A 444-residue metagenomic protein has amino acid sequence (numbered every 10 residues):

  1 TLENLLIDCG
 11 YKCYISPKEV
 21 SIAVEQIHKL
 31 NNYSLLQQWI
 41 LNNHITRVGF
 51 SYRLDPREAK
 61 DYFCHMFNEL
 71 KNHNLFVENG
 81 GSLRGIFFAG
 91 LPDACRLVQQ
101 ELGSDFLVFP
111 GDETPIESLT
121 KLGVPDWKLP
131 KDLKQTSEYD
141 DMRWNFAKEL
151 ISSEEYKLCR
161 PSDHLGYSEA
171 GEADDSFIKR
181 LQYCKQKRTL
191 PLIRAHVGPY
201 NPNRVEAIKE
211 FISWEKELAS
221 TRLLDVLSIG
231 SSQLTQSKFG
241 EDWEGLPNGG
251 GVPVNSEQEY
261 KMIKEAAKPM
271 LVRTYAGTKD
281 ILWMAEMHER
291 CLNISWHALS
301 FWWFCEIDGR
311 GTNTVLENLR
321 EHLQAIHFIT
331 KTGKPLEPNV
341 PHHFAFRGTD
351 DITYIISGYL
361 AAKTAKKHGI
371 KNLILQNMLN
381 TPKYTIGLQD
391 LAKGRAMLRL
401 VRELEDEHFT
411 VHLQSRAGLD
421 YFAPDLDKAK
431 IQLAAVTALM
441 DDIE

Functional and structural regions predicted by a protein language model:
L2-I15, E403: Short helix-loop-beta junction
L2-L5, Y62, K393-A396, L400: Short, solvent-exposed amphipathic alpha-helices that sit in or adjacent to ligand/effector-binding or catalytic
D8, S16-R47, Y52-K60, C64-A362 (+1 more regions): Catalytic alpha/beta active-site cores
V77, V226, E405-H412: Flexible, glycine/charged-enriched surface loops at secondary-structure junctions
P202-E206, F344-S357, K383-R395, Y421-I431: Active-site glycine- and acidic-residue-rich loops that bind and position anionic ligands or nucleotide-like cofactors
N372-L375, N380-L391, E407-T410: Inter-helical turn/loop segments and adjacent helix faces that build the functional surface of alpha-helical bundle
G387-E405, H412-E444: Active-site capping/gating regions of soluble enzymes
